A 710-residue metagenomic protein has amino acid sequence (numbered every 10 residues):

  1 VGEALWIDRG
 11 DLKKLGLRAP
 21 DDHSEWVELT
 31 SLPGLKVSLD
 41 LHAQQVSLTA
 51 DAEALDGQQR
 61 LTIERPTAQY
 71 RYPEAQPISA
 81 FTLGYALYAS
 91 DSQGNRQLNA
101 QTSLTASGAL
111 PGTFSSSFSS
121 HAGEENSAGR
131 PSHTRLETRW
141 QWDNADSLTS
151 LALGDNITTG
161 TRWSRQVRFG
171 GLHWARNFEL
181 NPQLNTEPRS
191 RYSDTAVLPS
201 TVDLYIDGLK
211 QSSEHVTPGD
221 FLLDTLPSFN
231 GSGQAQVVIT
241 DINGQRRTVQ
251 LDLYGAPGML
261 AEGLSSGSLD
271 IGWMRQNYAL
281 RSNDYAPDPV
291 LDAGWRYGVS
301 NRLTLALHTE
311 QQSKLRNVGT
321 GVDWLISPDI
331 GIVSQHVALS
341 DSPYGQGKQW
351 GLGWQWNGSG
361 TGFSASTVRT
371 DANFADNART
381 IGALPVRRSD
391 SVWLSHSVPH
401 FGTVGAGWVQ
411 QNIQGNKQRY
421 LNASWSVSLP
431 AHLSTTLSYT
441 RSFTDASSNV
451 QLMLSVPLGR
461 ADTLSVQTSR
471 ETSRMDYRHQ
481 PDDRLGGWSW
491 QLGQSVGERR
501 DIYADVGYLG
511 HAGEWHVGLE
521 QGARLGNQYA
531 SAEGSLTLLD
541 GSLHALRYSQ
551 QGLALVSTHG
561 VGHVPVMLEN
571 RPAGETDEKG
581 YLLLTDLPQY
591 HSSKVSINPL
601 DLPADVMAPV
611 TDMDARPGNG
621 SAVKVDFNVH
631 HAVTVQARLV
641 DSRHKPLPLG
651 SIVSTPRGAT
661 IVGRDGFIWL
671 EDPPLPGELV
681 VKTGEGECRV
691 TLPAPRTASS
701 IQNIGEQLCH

Functional and structural regions predicted by a protein language model:
V1, G560-N570, S642-R657: Short, ordered, surface-exposed loop/turn motifs in non-cytosolic proteins
V1-P188, S469-T537: Post-signal-peptide, soluble extracytosolic/periplasmic N-terminal scaffold domains of envelope/secretory systems
G2-I7, L226-S232, Y581-M607, R664-E678 (+1 more regions): Short Pro-Gly-centered beta-turn/loop motif in secreted/extracellular proteins
Q45-T49, A256-A261, T611-H631, P693-H710: Extracellular beta-sheet/turn segments enriched in Thr/Pro/Gly and aliphatic residues
R71-E74, L98-P111, S132-D146, P287-N301 (+10 more regions): Feature captures outer-membrane beta-barrel proteins of Gram-negative bacteria and organelles
G84-S92, S119-G123, N156-T158, V197 (+17 more regions): Outer-membrane beta-barrel pore domains and translocons
D194, A554-T558, V633-S642: A short, amphipathic beta-strand motif
R571-G580, R657-F667: Short, acidic Ser/Thr/Gly-rich low-complexity loop/linker segments typical of extracellular and cell-surface proteins
